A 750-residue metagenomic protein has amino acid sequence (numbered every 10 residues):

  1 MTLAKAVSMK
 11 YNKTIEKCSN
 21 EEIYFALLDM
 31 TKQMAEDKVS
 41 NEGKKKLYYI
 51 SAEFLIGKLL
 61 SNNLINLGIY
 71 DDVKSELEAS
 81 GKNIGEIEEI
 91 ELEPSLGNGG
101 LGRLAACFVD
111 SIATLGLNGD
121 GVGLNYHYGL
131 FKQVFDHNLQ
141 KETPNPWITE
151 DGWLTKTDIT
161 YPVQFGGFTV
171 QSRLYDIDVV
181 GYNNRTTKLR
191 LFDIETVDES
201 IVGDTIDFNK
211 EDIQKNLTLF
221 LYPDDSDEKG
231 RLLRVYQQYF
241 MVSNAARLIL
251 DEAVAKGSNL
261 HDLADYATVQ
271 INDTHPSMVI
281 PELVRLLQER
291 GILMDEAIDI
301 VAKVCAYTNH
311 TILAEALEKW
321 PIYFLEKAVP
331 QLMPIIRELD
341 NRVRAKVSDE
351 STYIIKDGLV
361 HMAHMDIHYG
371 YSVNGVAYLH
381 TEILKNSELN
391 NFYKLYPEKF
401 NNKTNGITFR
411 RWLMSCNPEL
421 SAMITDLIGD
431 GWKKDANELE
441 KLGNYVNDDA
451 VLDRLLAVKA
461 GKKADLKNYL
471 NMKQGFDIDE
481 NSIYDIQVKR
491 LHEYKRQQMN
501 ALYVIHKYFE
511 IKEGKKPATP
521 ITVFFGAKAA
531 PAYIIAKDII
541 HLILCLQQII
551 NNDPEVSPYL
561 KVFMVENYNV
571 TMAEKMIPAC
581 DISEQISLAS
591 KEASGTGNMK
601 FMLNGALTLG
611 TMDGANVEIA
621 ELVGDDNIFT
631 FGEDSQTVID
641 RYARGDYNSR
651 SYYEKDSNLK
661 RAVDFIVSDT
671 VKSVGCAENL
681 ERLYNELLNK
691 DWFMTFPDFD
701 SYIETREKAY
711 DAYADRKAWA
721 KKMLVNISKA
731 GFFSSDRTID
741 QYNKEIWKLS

Functional and structural regions predicted by a protein language model:
M1-S750: A conserved ligand/cofactor-binding region detector
